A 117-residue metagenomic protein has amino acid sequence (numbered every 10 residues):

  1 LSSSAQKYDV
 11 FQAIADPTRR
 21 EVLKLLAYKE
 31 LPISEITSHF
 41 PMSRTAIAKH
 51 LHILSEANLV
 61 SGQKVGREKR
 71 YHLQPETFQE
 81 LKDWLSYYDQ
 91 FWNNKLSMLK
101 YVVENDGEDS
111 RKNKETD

Functional and structural regions predicted by a protein language model:
L1-Q6, A13, K24-H39, R44 (+3 more regions): C-terminal regulatory/oligomerization modules of transcriptional regulators
F11-Q12, R70: Short basic coil micro-motifs at the edges of alpha-helical modules that engage polyanionic partners
R20-V22: Pre-recognition alpha-helix immediately N-terminal to the DNA-recognition helix within helix-turn-helix or winged-helix
K64-R70: Short, Lys/Arg-rich nucleic-acid/phosphate-binding segment
